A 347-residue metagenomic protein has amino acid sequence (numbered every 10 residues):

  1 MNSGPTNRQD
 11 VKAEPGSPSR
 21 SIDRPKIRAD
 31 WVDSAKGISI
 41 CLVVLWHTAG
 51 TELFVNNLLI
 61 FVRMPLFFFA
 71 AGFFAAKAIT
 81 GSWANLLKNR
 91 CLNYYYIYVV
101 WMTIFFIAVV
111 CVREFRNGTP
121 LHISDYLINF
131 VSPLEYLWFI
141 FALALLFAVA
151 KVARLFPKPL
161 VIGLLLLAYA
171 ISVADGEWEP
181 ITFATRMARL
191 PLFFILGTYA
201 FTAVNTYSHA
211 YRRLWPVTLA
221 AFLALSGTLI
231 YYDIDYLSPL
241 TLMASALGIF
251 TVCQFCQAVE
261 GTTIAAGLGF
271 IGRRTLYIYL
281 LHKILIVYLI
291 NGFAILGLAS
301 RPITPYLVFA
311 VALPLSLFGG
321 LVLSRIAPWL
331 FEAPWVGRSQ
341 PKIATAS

Functional and structural regions predicted by a protein language model:
N2-S347: Alpha-helical transmembrane segments and their immediate juxtamembrane cytosolic regions
